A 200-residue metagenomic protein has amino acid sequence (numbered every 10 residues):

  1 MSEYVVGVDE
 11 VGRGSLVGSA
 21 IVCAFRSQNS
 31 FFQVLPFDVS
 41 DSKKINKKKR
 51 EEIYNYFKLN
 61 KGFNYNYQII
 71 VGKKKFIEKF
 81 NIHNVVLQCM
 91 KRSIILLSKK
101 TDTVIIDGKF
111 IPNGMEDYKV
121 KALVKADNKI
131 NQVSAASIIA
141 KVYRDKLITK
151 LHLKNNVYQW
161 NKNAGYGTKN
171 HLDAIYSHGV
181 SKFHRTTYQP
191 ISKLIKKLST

Functional and structural regions predicted by a protein language model:
M1-T200: RNase H-like, Mg2+-dependent phosphodiesterase core, and more generally RNA phosphate-backbone-engaging helix-loop
